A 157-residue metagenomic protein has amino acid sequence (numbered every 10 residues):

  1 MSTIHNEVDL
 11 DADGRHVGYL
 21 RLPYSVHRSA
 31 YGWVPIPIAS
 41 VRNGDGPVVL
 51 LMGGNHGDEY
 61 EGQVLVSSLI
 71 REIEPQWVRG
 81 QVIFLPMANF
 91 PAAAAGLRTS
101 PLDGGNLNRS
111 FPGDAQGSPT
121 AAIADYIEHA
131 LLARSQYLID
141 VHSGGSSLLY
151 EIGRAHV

Functional and structural regions predicted by a protein language model:
M1-H156: Structured catalytic-domain cores with a bias toward divalent-metal coordination
